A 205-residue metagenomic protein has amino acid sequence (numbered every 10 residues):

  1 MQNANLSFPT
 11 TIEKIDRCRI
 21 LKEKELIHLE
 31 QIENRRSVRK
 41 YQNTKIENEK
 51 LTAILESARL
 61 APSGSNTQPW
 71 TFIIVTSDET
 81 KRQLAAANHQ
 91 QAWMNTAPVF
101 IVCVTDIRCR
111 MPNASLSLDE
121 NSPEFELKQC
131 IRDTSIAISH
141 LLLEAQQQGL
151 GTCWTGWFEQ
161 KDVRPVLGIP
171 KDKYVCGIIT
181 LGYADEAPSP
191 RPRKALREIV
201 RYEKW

Functional and structural regions predicted by a protein language model:
Q2, N66-T134: Glycine/small-residue-rich phosphate/adenosyl-binding loop
Q2-K24, H28-V38, N43, S115-E120 (+1 more regions): C-terminal helix-cap and adjacent tail motif
N34, L60-A61: Helix-loop element at the rim of GNAT/NAT acetyltransferase active sites that forms part of the acceptor-substrate
T44-E49: A short beta-loop-alpha structural element at the N-terminal edge of CoA-dependent acyl/N-acetyltransferase catalytic
I54, A58-R59, I101, N121-V166: Small-aliphatic-rich amphipathic alpha-helix that forms the alpha element of a beta-alpha
A92-I101, G168-P190: A glycine-rich helix N-cap at a beta->alpha junction
T105, W157, Y183: Short secondary-structure boundary segments
